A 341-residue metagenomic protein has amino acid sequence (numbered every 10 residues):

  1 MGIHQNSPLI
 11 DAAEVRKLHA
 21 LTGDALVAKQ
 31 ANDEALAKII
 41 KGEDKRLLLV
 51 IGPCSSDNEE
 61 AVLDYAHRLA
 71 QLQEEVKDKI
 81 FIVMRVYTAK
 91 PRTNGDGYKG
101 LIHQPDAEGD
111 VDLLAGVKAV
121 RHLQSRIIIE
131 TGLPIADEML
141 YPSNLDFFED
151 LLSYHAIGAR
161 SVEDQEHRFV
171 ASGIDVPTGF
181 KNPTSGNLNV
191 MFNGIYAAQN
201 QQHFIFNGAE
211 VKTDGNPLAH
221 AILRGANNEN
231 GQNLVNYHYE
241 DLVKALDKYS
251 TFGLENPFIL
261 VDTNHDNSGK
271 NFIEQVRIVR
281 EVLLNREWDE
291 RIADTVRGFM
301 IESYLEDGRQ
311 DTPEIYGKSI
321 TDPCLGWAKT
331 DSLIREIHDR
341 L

Functional and structural regions predicted by a protein language model:
M1-K41: N- or domain-start disorder-to-order transition segments that initiate the globular core
A37-K45, T251-N256: Glycine-rich phosphate/diphosphate-binding loops that line cofactor/substrate pockets in enzymes
L48-A61, D322: Conserved phosphate/anionic-ligand binding catalytic regions in large, soluble enzymes, centered on
G52, V261, G326: Conserved, mostly hydrophobic/aromatic
C54-D57, N256, N264-K270: Short acidic, Gly/Ser-rich segments with clustered Asp/Glu that frequently serve as metal-coordination loops in enzyme
A66, K79-K244, K248, H265-K270 (+6 more regions): Active-site-facing alpha/beta catalytic cores
S303-L341: Internal helix-turn-beta structural module
